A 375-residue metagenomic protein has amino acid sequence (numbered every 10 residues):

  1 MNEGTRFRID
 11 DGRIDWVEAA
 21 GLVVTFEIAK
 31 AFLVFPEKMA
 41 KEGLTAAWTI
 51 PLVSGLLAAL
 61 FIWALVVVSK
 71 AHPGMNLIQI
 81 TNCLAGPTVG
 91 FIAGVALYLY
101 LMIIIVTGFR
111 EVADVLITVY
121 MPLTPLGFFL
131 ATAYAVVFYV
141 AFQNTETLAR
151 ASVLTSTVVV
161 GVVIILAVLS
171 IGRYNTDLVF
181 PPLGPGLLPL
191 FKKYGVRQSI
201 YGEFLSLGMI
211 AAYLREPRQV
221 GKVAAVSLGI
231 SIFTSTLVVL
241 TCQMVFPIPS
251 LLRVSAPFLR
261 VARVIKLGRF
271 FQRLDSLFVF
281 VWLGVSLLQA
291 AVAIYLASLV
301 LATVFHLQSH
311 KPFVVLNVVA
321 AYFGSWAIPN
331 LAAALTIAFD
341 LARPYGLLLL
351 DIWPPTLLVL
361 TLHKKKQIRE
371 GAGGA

Functional and structural regions predicted by a protein language model:
M1-P36, E42-T45, L214, L362-A375: Membrane-interface "cap" regions at the ends of multi-pass membrane proteins
I14-V34, I50, S54, L97-L101 (+6 more regions): Hydrophobic, membrane-embedded alpha-helices of multi-pass small-molecule transporters
F32-L126: Membrane helical hairpin/interfacial module
K41, E111-I117, Y134-T155, Y213-R218 (+1 more regions): Membrane-water interface regions at transmembrane-helix termini and the short interhelical loops of multi-pass membrane
A46-G55, A151-V159, E216-T241, F313: Junctions where cytoplasmic loops transition into the N-terminal start of transmembrane alpha-helices in multi-pass
M102-I105, A141, V158-L183, C242-Q243 (+1 more regions): Hydrophobic alpha-helical segments and their helix-loop junctions in multi-pass secondary transporters
V112, G127, V140-S170, A342-P354: Membrane-interface loop-to-helix entry segments
V245-D275: Membrane-interface interhelical connector segments
